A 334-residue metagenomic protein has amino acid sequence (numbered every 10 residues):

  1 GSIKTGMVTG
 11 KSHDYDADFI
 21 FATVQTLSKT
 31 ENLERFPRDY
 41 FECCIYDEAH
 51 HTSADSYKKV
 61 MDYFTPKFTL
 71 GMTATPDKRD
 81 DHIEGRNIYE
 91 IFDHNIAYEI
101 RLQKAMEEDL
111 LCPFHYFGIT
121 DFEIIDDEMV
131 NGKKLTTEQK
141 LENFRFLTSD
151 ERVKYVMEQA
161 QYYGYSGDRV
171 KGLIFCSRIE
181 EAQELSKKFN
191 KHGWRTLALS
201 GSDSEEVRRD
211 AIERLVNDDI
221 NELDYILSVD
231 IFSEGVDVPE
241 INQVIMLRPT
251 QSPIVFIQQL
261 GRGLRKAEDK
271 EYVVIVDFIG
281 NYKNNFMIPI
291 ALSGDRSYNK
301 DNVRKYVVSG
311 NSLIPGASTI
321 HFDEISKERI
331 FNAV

Functional and structural regions predicted by a protein language model:
G1-M7: Conserved helix-turn-beta segment of the N-terminal RecA-like "Helicase ATP-binding" lobe in SF1/SF2 helicases
M7-D16, N32, Q183-L185, W194-F232: Conserved helicase ATPase core of P-loop NTP-dependent helicases/translocases
G10-C43, A54-K59: Conserved helix/coil segment N-terminal to the catalytic DExD/H
E42, H51-Y116: Post-DEXD/H (motif II) to motif III coupling segment of the RecA-like Helicase ATP-binding lobe
H94-L173: Conserved interdomain linker/interface between the two RecA-like ATPase lobes of SF2 helicase motors
R152-Y155, Y162, G167, M287-V334: Long, largely alpha-helical accessory region at the distal end of helicase-like NTP-driven motors
D224-P249, V255-Q258, V273-D277: A short beta-strand element within the Helicase C-terminal
P253-Q258, R262-L292: Conserved segment of the helicase C-terminal RecA-like domain
